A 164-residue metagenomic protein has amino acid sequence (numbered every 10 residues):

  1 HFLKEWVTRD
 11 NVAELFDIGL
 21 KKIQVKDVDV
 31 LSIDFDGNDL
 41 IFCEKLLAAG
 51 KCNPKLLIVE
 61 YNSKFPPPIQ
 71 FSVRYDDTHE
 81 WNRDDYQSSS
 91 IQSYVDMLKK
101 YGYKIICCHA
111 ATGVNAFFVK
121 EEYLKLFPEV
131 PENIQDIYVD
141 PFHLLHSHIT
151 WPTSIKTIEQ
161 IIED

Functional and structural regions predicted by a protein language model:
H1-G19, K26-V28, I33, S63-P66: SAM cofactor-binding core of SAM-dependent methyltransferases, primarily the Rossmann-like beta-alpha-beta module
H1-L3, L57-I58, I106-H109: Hydrophobic/aromatic beta-strand patches that form the interior of the parallel beta-sheet core in alpha/beta enzyme
L15-I23, P68-D164: Rossmann-like AdoMet/SAM-dependent catalytic core
K22-V25, K51: Alpha-helix termination/capping residues and helix-transition junctions
L31-D36, L57: Short acidic catalytic loops
G37-A49: A short, conserved alpha-helix within the catalytic core of class I
A48-N53, Y75-D76: Glycine-rich, phosphate-binding/catalytic loops in enzymes
N53-N62: Conserved beta-strand signature within the Rossmann-like core of class I S-adenosyl-L-methionine
